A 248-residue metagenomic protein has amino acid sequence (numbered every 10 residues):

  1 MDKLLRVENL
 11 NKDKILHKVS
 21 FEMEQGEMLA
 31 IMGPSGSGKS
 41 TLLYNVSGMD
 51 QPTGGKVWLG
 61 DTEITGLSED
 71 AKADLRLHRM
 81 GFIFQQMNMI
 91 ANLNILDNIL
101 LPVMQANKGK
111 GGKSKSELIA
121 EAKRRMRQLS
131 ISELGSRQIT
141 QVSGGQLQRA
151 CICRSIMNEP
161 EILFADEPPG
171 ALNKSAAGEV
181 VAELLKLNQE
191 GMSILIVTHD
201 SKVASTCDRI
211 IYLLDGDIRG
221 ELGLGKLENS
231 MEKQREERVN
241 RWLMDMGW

Functional and structural regions predicted by a protein language model:
M32-P34: The feature captures the beta-strand-to-loop junction immediately N-terminal to the Walker
S47: Helix-to-loop junction immediately C-terminal to a conserved catalytic motif
E63, N107, K113-L134: Conserved ABC ATPase "signature" region
L93-P102: Short coil-to-helix segment of the ABC ATPase nucleotide-binding domain corresponding to the Q-loop/switch region
Q138-V142, Q146: Conserved ABC ATPase signature
E159: Conserved catalytic motifs of ABC-family nucleotide-binding domains
L163-D166: Catalytic Walker B motif of ABC-type/P-loop ATPase nucleotide-binding domains
